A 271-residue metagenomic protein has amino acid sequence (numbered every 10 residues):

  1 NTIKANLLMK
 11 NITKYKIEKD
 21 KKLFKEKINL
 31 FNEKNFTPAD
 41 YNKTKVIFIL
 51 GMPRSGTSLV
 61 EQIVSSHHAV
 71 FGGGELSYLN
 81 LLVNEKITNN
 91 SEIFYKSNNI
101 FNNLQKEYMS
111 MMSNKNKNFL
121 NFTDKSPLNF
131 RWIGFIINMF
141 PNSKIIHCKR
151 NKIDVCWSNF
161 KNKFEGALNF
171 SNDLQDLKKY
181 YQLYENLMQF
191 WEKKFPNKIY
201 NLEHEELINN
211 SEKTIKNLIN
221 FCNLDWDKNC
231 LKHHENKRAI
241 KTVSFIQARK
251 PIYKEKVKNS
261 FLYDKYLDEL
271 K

Functional and structural regions predicted by a protein language model:
N1-I47, S91-F119, M139, W157-N201 (+1 more regions): PAPS-dependent sulfotransferases, especially Golgi type II membrane carbohydrate sulfotransferases
I17, E75-S77, R150, C230-L231: Proline- and acidic/polar-enriched loop/turn elements at helix boundaries
K27, F36-F140, K144, C148: Phosphate-binding active sites in nucleotide-utilizing proteins
T57-S58, K152, S211: Conformational gate/switch positions in structured elements
E75, E203-H204: A secondary-structure boundary/capping signal
S77-L79, R150-V155, L207-I208: Conserved nucleotide-binding/hydrolysis micro-motifs of P-loop NTPases
P127-N129, E206-N210: Acidic, metal-coordinating catalytic cores used for nucleic-acid/nucleotide bond scission and strand-transfer chemistry
F130-G134, D154-V155, E185: Conserved coil-to-alpha-helix start sites within the AMP-binding
